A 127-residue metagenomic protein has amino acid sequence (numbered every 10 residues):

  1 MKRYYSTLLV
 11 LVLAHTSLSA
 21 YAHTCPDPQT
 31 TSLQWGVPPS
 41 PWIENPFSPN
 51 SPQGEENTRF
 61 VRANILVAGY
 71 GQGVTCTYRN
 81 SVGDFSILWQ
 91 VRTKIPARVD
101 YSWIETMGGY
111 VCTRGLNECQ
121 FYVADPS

Functional and structural regions predicted by a protein language model:
M1-L8: Bacterial N-terminal signal peptides that target proteins for export
H15-S17: N-terminal signal peptide c-region/cleavage motif recognized by signal peptidases
Y21-S127: Mitochondrial intermembrane space
